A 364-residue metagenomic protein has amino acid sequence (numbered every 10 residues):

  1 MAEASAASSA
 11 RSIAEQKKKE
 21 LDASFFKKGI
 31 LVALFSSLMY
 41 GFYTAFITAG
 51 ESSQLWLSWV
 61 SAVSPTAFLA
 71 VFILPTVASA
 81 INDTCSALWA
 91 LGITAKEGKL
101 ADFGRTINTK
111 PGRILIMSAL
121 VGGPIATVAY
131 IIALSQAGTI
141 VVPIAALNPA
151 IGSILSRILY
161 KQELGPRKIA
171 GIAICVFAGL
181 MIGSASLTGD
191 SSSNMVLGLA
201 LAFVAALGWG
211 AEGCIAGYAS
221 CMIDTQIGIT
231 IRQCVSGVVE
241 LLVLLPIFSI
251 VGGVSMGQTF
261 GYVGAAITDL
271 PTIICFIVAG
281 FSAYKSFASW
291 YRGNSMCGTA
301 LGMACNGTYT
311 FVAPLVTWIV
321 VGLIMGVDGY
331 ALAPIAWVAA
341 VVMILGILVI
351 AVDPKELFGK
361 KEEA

Functional and structural regions predicted by a protein language model:
A2, A10-S12, R167-S186, A331-P354: Hydrophobic transmembrane alpha-helices of multi-pass small-molecule transport proteins
A2, A6, L55-G123, G208-E212 (+4 more regions): Transmembrane alpha-helices of multi-pass small-molecule transport proteins
A2-V77, S191-C221, F276, F281 (+1 more regions): Glycine-/small-residue-enriched transmembrane alpha-helix faces in small-molecule transporters and effluxers
G29-S36, T94, G98-A129, L197-A205 (+3 more regions): Loop-to-transmembrane-helix transition segments
G50, A78, A133, I158-L164 (+4 more regions): Hydrophobic/aromatic residues within transmembrane alpha-helices of multi-pass small-molecule transporters
T76-C85, I132-N148, M195-G208, D269-G280 (+1 more regions): Structural signature of hydrophobic alpha-helical transmembrane segments
I81, L120-P124, T139-P149, G217-V238 (+1 more regions): Helix-helix packing/entry segments at the starts of transmembrane helices
P149-A173, F311-W337: C-terminal transmembrane-helix exit sites in multi-pass transporters
